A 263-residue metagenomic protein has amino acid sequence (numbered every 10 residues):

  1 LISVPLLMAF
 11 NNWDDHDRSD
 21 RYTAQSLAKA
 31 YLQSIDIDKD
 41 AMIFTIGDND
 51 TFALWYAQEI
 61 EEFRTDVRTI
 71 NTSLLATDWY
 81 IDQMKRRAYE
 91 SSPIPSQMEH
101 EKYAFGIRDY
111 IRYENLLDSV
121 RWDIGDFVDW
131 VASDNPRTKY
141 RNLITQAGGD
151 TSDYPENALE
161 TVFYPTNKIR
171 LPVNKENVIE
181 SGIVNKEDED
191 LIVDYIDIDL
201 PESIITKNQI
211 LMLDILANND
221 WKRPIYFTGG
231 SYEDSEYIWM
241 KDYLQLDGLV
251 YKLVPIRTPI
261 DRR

Functional and structural regions predicted by a protein language model:
L1-D40, F52-R263: ER/secretory pathway lumenal C-terminal domains and tails of membrane proteins involved in glycoprotein biogenesis
